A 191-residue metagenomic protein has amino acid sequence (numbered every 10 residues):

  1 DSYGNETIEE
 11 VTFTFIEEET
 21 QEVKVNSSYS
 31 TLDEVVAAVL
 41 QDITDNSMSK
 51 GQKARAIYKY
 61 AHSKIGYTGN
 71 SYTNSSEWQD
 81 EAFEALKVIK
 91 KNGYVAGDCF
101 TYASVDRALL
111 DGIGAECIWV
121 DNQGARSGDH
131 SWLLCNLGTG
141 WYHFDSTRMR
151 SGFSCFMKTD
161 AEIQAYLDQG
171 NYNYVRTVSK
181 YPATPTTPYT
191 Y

Functional and structural regions predicted by a protein language model:
D1-N5: Short, solvent-exposed loop/turn segments at the edges of extracellular beta-sandwich modules
E9-E17: C-terminal edge beta-strand
I16-E18, N122, G128-D129, L133-C135 (+1 more regions): Extracellular adhesion/carbohydrate-binding repeat motifs centered on closely spaced tryptophans
E17-S27: Low-complexity, Pro/Ser/Thr- and charge-rich linker/hinge segments at domain boundaries
N26-N92, T186-Y189: Secondary-structure boundary elements
N74-I113, D121: Conserved active-site-adjacent core of cysteine acyl-enzyme catalytic domains
T101-Y166: Hydrophobic/aromatic-rich core segments of domains that either
F156-Y191: Low-complexity, Gly/Ser/Thr/Pro-rich intrinsically disordered linker/tail segments
